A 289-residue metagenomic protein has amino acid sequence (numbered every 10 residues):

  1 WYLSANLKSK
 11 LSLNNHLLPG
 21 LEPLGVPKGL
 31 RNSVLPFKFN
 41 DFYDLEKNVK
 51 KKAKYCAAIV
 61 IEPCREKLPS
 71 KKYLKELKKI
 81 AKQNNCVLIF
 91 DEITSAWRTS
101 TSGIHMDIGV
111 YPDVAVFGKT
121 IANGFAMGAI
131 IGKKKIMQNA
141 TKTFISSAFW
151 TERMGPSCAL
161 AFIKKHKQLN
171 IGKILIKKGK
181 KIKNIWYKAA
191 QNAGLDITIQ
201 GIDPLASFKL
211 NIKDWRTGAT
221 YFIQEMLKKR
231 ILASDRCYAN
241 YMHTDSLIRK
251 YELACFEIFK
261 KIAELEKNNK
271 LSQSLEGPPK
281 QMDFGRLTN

Functional and structural regions predicted by a protein language model:
W1, I108-A140, T151-C158: Active-site PLP attachment segment
W1-Y55: PLP-dependent aspartate aminotransferase-fold enzymes
D41-K47, P63-N84: Active-site core of PLP-dependent enzymes with the aminotransferase class I/II
E46, K142-E152: A short glycine-threonine-serine/GTX helix/turn-capping micro-motif
A58-Y73, C86-I108, V114: Conserved PLP phosphate-binding loop immediately N-terminal to the Schiff-base lysine helix in PLP-dependent enzymes
F162-Y187: Structural signature of PLP-dependent enzymes
K167-L169, K177, K228-N289: PLP-dependent enzyme catalytic core of the Aspartate aminotransferase-like
G179-K183, Y187-I223, Q273-T288: Conserved PLP-binding catalytic core of the aspartate aminotransferase-like
